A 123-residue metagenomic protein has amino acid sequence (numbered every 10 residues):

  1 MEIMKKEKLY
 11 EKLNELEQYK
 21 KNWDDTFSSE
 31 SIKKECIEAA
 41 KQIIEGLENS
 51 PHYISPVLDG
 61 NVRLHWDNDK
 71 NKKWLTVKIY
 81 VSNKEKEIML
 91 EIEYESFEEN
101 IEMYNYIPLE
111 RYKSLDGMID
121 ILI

Functional and structural regions predicted by a protein language model:
M1-M4, M89, M103, M118: Detector for methionine-enriched segments
E2-V62, N100-E102: Negatively charged, low-complexity tracts enriched in Asp/Glu with abundant Ser/Thr
G46, S50, D67-K73: Amphipathic alpha-helical interaction surfaces
S55, R63-H65, M89-E93: Ordered hydrophobic segments in well-structured contexts
S55-D59, D67, K78-K84: Short beta-strand micro-motifs enriched in acidic
N71-L109: Intrinsically disordered, low-complexity regulatory segments enriched in Ser/Thr/Pro and charged residues
M103-I123: Well-ordered alpha/beta subsegment
